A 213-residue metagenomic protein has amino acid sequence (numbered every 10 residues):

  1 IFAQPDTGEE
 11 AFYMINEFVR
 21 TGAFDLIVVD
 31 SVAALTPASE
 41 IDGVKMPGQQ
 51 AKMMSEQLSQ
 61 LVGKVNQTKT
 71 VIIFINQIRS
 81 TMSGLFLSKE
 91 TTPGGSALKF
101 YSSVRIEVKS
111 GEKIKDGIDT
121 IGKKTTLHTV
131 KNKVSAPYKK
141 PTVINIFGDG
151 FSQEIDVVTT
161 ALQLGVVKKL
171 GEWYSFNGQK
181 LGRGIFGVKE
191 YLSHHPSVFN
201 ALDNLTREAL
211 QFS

Functional and structural regions predicted by a protein language model:
I1-Q60, L205-E208, F212: Conserved inter-motif catalytic segment of the P-loop NTP-binding fold
F18, P47-L164: Phosphate-binding/switch region of NTP-binding enzymes
A23, K69, V166, P196-S197: Residue-level recognition of short, well-ordered coil/turn positions that link secondary-structure elements
F147-I155, K168, G182, F186 (+1 more regions): Short, well-ordered coil↔helix boundary/capping segments
Q163-V166, E172: C-terminal accessory regions
V166-V167, F212: AAA+ ATPase "lid" subdomain C-terminal helix
E172-S213: Terminal-proximal interaction/regulatory segments of ATP-powered molecular machines
